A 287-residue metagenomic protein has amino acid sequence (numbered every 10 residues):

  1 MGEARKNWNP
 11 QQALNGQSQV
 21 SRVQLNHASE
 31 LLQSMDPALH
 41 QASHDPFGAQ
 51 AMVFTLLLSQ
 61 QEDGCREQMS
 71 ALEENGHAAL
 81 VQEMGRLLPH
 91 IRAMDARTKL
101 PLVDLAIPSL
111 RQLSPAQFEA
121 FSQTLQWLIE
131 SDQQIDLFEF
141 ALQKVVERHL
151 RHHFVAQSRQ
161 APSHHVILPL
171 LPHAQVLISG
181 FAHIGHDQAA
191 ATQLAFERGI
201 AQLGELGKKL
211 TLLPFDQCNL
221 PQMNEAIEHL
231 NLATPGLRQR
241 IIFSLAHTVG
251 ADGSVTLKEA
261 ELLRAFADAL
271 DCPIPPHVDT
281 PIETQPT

Functional and structural regions predicted by a protein language model:
M1-E130, F138-T287: Small-residue-enriched hydrophobic alpha-helices in membranes
